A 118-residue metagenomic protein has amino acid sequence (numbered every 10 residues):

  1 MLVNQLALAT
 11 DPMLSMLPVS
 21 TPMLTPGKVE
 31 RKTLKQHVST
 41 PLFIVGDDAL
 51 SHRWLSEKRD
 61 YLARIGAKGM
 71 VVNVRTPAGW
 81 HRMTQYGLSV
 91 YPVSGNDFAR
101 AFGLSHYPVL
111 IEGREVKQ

Functional and structural regions predicted by a protein language model:
M1-L88, N96, E115-Q118: Non-globular targeting/processing and membrane-anchoring segments
F102-L110: Structural micro-motif
